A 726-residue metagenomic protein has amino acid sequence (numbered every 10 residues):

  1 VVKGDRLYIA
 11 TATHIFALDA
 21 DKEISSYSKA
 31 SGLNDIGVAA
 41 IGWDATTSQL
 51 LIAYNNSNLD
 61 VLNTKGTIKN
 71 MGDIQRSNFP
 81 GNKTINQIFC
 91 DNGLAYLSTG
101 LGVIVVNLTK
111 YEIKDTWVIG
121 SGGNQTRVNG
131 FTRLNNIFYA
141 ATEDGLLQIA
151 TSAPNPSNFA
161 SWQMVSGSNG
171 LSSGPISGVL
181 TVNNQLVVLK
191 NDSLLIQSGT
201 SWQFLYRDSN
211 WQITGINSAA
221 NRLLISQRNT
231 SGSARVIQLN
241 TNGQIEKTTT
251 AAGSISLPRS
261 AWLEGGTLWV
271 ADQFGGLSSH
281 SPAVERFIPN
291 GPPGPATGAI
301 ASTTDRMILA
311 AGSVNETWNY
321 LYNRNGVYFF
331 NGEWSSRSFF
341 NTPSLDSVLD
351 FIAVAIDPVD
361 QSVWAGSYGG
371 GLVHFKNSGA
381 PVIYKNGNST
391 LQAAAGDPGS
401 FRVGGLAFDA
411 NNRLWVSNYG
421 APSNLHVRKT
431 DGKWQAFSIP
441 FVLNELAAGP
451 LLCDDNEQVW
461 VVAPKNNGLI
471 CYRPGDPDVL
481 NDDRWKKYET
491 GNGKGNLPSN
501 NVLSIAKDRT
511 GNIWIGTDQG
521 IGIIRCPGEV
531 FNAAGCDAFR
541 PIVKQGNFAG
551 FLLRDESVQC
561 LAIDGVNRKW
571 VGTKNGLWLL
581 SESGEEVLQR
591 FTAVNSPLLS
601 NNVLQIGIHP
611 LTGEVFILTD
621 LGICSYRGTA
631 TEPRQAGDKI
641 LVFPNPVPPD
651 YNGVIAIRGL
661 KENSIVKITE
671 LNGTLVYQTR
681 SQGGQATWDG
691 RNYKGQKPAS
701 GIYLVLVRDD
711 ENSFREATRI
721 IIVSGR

Functional and structural regions predicted by a protein language model:
V1-I640, L675: Carboxylate-rich, polar loop motifs that coordinate divalent cations or form catalytic acidic clusters
K29, S681-N712: Short, surface-exposed loop/turn motifs with a glycine/proline- and acidic-biased composition
D409, D650, G659-K661, S681 (+2 more regions): Surface-exposed coil/turn segments at beta-strand junctions on protein surfaces, enriched
Q635-K667, Q685-W688, S713: Glycine-centered coil/turn sites that cap beta-strands in beta-rich domains
I665-V676, Y703: Short, glycine-anchored, charge-dense loop/turn motifs used at functional sites
L675, K697, F714-E716: A structural signal for beta-strand boundary/capping segments at domain termini and interdomain linkers
Q678, Q685-T687, A717-R719: Well-ordered beta-strand positions in beta-sheet-rich domains
L704-R726: C-terminal tail/sorting-segment detector
